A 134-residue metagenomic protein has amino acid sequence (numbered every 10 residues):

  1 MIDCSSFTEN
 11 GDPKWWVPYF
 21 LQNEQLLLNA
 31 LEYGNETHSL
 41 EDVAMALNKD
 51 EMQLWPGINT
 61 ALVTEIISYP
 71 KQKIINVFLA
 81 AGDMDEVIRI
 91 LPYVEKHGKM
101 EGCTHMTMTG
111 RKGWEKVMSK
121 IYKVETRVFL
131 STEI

Functional and structural regions predicted by a protein language model:
M1-H38: Short amphipathic alpha-helix that is part of the acyltransferase structural core
L31-M52: Active-site rim helix/loop that mediates acceptor-substrate recognition in acyltransferases
V43, I66-S68, K96: Short, flexible, glycine/charge-rich loop motifs used to bind or transfer phosphoryl groups or to couple energy/partner
L47-D85: Conserved donor-binding loop and adjoining core beta-sheet/short helix segment in diverse acyl/aminoacyl transferases
M52, S119-V124: Short glycine-aromatic motifs
P56-T60, M100-C103, V124-T126: Short glycine/proline-enriched coil/turn segments at helix->beta-strand junctions
Q72-S119: Acyl-donor binding region in acyl/amide transferases
V124-I134: Conserved catalytic-core motifs of GNAT/GCN5-like acyltransferases
